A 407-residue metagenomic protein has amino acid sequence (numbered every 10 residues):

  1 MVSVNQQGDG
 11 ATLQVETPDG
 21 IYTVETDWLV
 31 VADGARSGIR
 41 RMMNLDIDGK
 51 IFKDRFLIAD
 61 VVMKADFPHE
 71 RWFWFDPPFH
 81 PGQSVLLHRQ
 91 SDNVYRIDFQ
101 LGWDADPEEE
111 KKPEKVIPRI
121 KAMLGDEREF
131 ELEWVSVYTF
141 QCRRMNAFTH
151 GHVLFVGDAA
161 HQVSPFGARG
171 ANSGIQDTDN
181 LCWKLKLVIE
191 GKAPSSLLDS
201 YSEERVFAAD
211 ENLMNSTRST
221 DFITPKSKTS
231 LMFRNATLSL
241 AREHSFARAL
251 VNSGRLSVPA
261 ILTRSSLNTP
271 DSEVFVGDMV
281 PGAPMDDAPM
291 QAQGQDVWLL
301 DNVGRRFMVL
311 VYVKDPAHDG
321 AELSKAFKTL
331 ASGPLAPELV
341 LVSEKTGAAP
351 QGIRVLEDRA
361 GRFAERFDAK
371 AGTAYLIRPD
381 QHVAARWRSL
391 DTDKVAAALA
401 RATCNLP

Functional and structural regions predicted by a protein language model:
M1-V251, P259, L335, V340: Core Rossmann-like FAD-binding/catalytic domain of the broad FAD-dependent monooxygenase superfamily
I189-P407: Helical substrate-recognition/capping region of FAD-dependent monooxygenase/halogenase enzymes
